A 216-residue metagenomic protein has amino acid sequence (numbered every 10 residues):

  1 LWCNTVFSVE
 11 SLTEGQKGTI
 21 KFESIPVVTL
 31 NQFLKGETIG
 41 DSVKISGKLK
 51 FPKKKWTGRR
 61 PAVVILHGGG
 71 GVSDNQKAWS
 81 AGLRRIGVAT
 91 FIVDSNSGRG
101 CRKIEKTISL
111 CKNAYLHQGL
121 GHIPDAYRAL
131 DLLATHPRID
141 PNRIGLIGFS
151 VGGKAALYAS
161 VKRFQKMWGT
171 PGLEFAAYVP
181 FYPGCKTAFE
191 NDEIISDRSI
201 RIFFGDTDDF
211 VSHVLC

Functional and structural regions predicted by a protein language model:
V9-G58: N-terminal cap/lid segment of alpha/beta-hydrolase-fold proteins
P26, D206-D209: Acidic beta-to-alpha connecting loop that harbors the catalytic carboxylate
L34-T38, I45, R59-T135: Serine-hydrolase catalytic machinery in alpha/beta-hydrolase-like enzymes
P61-V63, A176, R198-S199: Alpha/beta-hydrolase fold active-site loops
A78-W79, R198, S212-C216: Short alpha-helix in the alpha/beta-hydrolase fold that links the catalytic acid
Q118-S196, D209: Primarily recognizes the serine-hydrolase "nucleophile elbow" in alpha/beta-hydrolase and SGNH/GDSL folds
I202-F204: Short beta-strand/loop motif that positions the catalytic acidic residue of the alpha/beta-hydrolase fold
